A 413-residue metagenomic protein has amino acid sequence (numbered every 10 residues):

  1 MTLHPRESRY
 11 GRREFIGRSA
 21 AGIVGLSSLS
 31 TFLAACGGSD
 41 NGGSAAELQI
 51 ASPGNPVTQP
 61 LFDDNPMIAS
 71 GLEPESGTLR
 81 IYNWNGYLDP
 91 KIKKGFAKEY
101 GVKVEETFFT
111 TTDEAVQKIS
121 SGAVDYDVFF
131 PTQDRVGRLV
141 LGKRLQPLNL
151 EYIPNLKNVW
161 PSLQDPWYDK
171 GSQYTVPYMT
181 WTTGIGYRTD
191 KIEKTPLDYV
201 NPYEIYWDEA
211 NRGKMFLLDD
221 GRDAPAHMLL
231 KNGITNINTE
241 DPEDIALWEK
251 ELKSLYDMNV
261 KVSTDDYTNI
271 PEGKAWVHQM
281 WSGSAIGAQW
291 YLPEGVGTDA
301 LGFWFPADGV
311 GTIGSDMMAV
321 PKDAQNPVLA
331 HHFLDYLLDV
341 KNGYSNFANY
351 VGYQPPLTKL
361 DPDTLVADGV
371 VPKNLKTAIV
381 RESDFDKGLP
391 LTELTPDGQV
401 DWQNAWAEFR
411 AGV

Functional and structural regions predicted by a protein language model:
M1-E14, I23-A35: N-terminal secretory signal peptides
G37-A45: Bacterial lipoprotein signal-peptidase II cleavage site
P56-R138: Early extracytoplasmic/lumenal segment of secretory-pathway proteins
S120, V124-P131, Q146-Y187, G213-M215: A structural signal for short loop-to-beta-strand junctions that line the ligand-binding cleft of periplasmic/secreted
G137, F216-L217, A224-M228, T235-W304: Ligand-binding pocket segment of bilobal, Venus flytrap-like solute-binding proteins
L292-Y350, G412-V413: Extracytoplasmic/periplasmic substrate-recognition and gating elements
P321-K387: Mature extracytoplasmic/periplasmic domains
E382-V413: Conserved C-terminal helix/tail region of periplasmic/extracytoplasmic solute-binding proteins
